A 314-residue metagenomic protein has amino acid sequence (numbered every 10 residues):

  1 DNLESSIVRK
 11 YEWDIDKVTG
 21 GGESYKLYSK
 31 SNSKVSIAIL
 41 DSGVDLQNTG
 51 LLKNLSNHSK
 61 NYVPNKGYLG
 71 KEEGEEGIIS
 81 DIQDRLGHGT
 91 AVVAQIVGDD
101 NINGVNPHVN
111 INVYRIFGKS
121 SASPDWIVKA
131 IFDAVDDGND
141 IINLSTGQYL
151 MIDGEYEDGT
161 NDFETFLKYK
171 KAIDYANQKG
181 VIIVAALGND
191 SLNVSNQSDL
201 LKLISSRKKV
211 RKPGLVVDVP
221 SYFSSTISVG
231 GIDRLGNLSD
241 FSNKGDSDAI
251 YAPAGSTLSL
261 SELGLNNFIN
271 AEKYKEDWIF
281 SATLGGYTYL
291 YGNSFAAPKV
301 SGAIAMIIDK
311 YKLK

Functional and structural regions predicted by a protein language model:
D1-S5: Primarily auto-inhibitory N-terminal propeptides
I7-V109, W126-F132, D136-E164, N193 (+2 more regions): Active-site core segment of subtilase-fold serine proteases
S29-S33, G104-N106, A134-D136, A176-Q178 (+3 more regions): Extracellular/periplasmic catalytic domains that process cell-envelope and extracellular macromolecules
S36-L40, A94, G104, N110-R115 (+5 more regions): Structural recognition of the beta-strand scaffold that forms the well-ordered cores of secreted hydrolase catalytic
D41, V181, R207-D309: Extracellular S/T/G-rich loop segment that most often corresponds to the catalytic His/Ser-adjacent loop
D99, I116-F223, G285-P298: Substrate-binding/access-modulating region of protease and related hydrolase catalytic domains
H108-I111, I116-K119, D125, S242-S247: C-terminal/domain-terminus segments
Y311-K314: An often Trp-containing, charged/polar helix-loop segment at the C-terminal end of enzyme catalytic cores
